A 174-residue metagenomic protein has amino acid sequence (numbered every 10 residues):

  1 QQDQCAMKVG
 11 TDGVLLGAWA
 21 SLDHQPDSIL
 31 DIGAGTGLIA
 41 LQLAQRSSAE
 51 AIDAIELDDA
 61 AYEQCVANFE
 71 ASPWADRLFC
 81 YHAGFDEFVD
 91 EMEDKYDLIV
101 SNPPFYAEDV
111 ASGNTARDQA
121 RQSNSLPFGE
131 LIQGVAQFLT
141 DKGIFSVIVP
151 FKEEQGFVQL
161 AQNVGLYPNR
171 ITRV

Functional and structural regions predicted by a protein language model:
Q1-H24: Class I SAM-dependent transferase core
C5, L126-V174: Conserved Class I SAM-dependent methyltransferase catalytic core
T11-A18, E63, A83, L126-Q133: Short, contiguous clusters of charged residues that form electrostatic/catalytic patches at enzyme active sites, used
G17, T115-D118, N163-V164: Glycine-rich, phosphate-binding/catalytic loops in enzymes
A18-M92, L98-S101, A107-S112: Conserved SAM/SAH cofactor-binding pocket of Class I
P103-E130, F138: Mobile active-site "lid"/loop adjacent to the S-adenosyl-L-methionine
